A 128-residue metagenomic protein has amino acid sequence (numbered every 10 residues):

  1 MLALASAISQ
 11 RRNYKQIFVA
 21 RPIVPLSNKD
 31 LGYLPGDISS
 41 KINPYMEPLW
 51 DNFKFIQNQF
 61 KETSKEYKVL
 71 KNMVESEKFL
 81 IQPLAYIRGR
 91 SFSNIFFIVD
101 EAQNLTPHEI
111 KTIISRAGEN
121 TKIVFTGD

Functional and structural regions predicted by a protein language model:
M1-Q10, I95, H108, R116: P-loop NTPase nucleotide-binding module
M1-V69: Conserved P-loop
Q10-R12, R88-S91, L105, S115-I123: Conserved catalytic network of the ASCE P-loop NTPase/AAA+ motor domain
N13-Q16, E75-F79, S93-F96, N120-F125: Loop/turn-to-beta-strand initiation segments
R21, P83-A85, G127: Flexible glycine-/small-residue-rich
I23, N28-P35, E109, I113-D128: Conserved P-loop NTPase nucleotide-binding/switch module
F60-L84: Short glycine-rich substrate-engagement loop in P-loop NTPases that contacts/grips substrate
E75-T112: Conserved RecA-like ASCE ATPase "motif II neighborhood" in helicase/translocase motors
